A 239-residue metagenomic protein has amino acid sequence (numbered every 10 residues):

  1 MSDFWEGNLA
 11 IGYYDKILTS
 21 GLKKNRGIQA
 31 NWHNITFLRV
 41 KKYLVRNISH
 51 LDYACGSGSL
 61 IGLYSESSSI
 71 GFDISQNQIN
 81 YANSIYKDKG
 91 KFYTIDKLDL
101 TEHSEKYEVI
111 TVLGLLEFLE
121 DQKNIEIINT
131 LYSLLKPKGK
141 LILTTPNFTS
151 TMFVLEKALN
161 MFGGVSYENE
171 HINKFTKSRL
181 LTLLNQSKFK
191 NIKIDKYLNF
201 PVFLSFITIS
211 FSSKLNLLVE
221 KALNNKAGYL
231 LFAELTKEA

Functional and structural regions predicted by a protein language model:
M1-E105, T111, I128: Conserved N-terminal segment of class I S-adenosyl-L-methionine
M1-S2, K237-A239: Short, Lys/Arg-enriched, disordered terminal segments
N25-R26, D121-T130, K140-E238: S-adenosyl-L-methionine-dependent methyltransferase catalytic module, highlighting the catalytic core
L63, Y81, S133, L183-Q186: Alpha-helical scaffold elements within enzyme catalytic domains, especially in hydrolases
G114-F118: Short catalytic micro-motifs in class I SAM-dependent methyltransferases
L119-E120, L135-P137: Helix-to-beta-strand junctions that scaffold the AdoMet/dcAdoMet cofactor pocket in Class I SAM-dependent enzymes
